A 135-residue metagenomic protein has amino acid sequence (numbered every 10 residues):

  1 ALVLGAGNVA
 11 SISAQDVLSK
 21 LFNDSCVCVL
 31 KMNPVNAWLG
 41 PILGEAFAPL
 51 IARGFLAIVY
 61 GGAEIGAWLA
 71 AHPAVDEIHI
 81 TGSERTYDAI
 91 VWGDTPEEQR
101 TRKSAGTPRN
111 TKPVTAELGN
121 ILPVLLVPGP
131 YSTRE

Functional and structural regions predicted by a protein language model:
A1-G54, I121-L122: Conserved small-residue-rich beta-alpha loop and adjacent elements that most often cradle the phosphate/pyrophosphate
P49-E135: Conserved NAD(P)+-binding/catalytic subdomain of aldehyde/semialdehyde dehydrogenases
